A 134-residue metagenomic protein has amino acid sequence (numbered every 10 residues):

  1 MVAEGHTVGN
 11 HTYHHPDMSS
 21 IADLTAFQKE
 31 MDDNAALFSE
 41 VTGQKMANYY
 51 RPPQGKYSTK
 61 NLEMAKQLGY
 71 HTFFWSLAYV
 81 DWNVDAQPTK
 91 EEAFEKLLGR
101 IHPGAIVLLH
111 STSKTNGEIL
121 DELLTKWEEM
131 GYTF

Functional and structural regions predicted by a protein language model:
M1-E91, E95-L108: Metal-dependent polysaccharide deacetylase catalytic core of the NodB/CE4 family, i.e., the active-site-bearing domain
P103, S113-N116: Periplasmic-binding protein-like
T115-F134: C-terminal domain-boundary segment and adjacent tail
